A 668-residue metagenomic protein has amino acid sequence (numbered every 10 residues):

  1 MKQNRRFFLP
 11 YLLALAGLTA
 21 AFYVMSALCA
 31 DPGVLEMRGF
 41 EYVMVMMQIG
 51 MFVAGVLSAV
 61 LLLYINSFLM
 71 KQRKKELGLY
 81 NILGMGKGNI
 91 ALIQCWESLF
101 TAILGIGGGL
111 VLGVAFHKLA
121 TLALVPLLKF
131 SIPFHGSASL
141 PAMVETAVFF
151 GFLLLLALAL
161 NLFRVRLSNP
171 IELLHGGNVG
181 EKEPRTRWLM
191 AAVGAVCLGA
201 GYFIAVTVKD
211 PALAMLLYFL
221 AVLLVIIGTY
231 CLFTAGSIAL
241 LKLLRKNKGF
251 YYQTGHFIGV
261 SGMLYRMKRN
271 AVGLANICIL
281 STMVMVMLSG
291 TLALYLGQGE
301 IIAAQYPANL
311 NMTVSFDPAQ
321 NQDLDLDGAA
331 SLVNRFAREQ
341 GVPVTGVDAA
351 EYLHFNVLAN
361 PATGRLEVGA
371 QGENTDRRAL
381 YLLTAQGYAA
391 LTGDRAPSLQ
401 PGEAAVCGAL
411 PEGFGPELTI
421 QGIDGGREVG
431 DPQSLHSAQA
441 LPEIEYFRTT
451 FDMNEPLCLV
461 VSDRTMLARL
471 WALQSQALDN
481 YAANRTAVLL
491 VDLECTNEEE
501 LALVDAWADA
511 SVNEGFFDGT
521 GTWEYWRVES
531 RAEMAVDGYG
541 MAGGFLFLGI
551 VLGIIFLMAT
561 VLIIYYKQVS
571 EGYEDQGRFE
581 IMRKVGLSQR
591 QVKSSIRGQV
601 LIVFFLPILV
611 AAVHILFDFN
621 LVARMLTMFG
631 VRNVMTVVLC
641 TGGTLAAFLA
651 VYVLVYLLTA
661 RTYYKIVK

Functional and structural regions predicted by a protein language model:
M1-T19, E183-W188, C197, F233-S281 (+2 more regions): N-terminal Sec/SRP start-transfer signal
R6-G33, E41-K75, L99-L112, I226 (+4 more regions): Hydrophobic alpha-helical transmembrane segments of multi-pass inner-membrane transport and secretion
F8-L12, Q48, M143-V148, W188-A192 (+2 more regions): Hydrophobic alpha-helical transmembrane segments
A27-R38, L110-A142, G199-L217, P607-K668: Short helix-loop junctions at transmembrane helix boundaries
Y64, Q72, R164, D210 (+4 more regions): Juxtamembrane interface at the cytosolic side of transmembrane helices
F100-L244: Hydrophobic alpha-helical segments
I301-M558: Basic-flanked hydrophobic alpha-helices used for secretion and membrane insertion
